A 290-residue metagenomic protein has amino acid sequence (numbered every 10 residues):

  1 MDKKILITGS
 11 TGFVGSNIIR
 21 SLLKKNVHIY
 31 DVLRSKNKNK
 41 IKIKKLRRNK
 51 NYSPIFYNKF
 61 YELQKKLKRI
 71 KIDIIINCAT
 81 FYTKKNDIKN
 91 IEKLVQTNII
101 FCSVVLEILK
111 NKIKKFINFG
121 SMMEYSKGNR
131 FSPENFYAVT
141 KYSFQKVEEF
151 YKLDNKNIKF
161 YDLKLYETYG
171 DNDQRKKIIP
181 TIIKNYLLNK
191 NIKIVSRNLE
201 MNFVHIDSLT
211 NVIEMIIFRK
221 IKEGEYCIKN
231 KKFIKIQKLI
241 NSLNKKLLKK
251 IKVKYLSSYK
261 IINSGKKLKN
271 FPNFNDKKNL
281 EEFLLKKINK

Functional and structural regions predicted by a protein language model:
I5-K25: N-terminal Rossmann NAD(P)H-binding glycine-rich loop of SDR-like oxidoreductase domains
T8, I72-C78, N118, C227: Rossmann-fold scaffold of SDR-type NAD(P)-dependent oxidoreductases
V27-K38: Conserved glycine-rich Rossmann-like NAD(P)H-binding loop of the short-chain dehydrogenase/reductase
S53-T97, G128: NAD(P)H-binding glycine-rich loop region in Rossmannoid oxidoreductase-like domains and their noncatalytic homologs
N77, C102-F136, Y161: Conserved Rossmann-fold NAD(P)-dependent oxidoreductase catalytic core, especially the SDR/UDP-sugar
K89, K93-F101, F131, N135 (+2 more regions): Glycine-rich NAD(P)-binding loop of the Rossmann-fold in SDR/ketoreductase-type enzymes
F136-A138, Y142, K146-M201, I206-T210 (+1 more regions): NAD(P)-dependent short-chain dehydrogenase/reductase
K190, I194-K290: C-terminal substrate-binding subdomain of Rossmann-fold SDR/epimerase-dehydratase oxidoreductases
